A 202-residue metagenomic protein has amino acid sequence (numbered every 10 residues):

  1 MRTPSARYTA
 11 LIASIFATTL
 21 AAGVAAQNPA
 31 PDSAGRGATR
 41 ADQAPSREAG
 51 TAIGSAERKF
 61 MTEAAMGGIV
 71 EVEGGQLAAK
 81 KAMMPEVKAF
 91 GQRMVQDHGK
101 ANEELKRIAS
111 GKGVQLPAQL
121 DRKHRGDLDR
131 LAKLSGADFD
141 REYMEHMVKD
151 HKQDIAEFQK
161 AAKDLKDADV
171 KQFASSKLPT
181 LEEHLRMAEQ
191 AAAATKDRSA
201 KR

Functional and structural regions predicted by a protein language model:
R2-I12, A22-R202: His/Met- and acidic-residue-enriched segments that coordinate or traffic transition-metal cofactors and support
